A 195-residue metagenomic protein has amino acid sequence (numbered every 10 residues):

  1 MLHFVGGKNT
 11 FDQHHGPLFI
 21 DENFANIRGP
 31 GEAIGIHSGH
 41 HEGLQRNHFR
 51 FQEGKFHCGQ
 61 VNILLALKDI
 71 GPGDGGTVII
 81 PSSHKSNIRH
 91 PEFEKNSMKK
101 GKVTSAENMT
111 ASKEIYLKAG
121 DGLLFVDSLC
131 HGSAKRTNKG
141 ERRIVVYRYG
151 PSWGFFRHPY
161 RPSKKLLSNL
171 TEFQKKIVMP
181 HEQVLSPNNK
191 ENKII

Functional and structural regions predicted by a protein language model:
M1-A119, G132, T137-G140, P151-R161: Non-heme Fe(II) oxygenase catalytic core, chiefly the N-lobe of the double-stranded beta-helix
F93, G122-L124, S128-I195: Non-heme Fe(II)/2-oxoglutarate
